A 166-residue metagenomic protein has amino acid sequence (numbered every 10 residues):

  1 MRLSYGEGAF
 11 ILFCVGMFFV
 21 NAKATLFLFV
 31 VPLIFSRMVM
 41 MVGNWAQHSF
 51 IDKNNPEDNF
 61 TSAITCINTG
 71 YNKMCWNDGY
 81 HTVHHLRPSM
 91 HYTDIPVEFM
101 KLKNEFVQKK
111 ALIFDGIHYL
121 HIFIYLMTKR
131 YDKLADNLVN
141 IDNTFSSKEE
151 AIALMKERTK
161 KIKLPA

Functional and structural regions predicted by a protein language model:
M1, F35-A166: Cytosolic/stromal cytosol-facing helical appendages immediately following the last transmembrane segment
M1-V42: Alpha-helical bilayer-embedded segments of polytopic membrane proteins, i.e., transmembrane/intramembrane helices
